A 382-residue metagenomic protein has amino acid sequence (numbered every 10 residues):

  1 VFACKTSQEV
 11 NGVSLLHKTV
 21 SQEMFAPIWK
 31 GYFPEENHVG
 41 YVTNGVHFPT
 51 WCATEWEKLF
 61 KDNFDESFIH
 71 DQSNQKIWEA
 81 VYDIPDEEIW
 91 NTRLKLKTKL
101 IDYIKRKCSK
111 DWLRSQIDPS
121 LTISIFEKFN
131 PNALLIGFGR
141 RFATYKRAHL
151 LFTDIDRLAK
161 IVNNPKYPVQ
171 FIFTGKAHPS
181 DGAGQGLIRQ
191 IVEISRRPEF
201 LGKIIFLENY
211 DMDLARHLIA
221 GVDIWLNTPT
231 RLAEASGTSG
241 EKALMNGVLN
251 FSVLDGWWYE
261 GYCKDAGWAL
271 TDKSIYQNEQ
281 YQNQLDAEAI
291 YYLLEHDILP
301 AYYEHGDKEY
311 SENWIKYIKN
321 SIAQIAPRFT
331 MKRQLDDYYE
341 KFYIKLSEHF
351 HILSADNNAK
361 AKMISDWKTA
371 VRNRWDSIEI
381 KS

Functional and structural regions predicted by a protein language model:
V1-S382: Catalytic cores of carbohydrate-active enzymes across secretory and cytosolic contexts
